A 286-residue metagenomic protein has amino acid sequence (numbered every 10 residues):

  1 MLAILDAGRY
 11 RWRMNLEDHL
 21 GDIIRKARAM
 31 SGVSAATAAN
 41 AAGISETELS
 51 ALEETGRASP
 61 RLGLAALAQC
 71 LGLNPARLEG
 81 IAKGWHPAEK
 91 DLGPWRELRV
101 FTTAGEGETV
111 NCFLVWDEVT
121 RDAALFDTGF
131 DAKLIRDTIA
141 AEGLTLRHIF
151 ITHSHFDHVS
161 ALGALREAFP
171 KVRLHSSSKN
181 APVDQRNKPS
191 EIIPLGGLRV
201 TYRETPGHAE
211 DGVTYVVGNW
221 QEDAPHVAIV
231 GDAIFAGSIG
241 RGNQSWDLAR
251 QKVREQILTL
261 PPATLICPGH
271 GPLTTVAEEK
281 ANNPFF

Functional and structural regions predicted by a protein language model:
A3-S31: A short, Lys/Arg-rich alpha-helix, primarily the initiator
A35-N40, L67: Short alpha-helical "recognition helix" segments of helix-turn-helix
G43, L62-R77: DNA major-groove recognition helix of helix-turn-helix/homeodomain DNA-binding modules
G43-A58: Recognition helix of helix-turn-helix/homeodomain-like DNA-binding domains that insert into the DNA major groove
A58, D131-T201, H226: Active-site HxH/HxHxD metal-binding segment of metal-dependent hydrolases
K90-A141, Y215-V230, G237: Conserved beta-strand hairpin/beta-sheet module of binuclear metal-dependent hydrolase folds, prominently
L114, I192-E222: Core dinuclear metal-dependent hydrolase active-site scaffold
E210-F286: Metallo-beta-lactamase
